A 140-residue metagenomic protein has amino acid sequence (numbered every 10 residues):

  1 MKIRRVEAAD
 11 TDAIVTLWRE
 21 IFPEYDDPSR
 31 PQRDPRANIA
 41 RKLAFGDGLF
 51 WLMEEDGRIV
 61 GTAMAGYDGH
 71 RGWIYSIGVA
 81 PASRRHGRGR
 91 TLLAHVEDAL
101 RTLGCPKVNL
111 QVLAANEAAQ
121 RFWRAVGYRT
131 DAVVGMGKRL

Functional and structural regions predicted by a protein language model:
K2-I14: A short beta-loop-alpha structural element at the N-terminal edge of CoA-dependent acyl/N-acetyltransferase catalytic
V15-R41: Conserved GNAT-fold acetyl-CoA-binding loop/helix
A40-L52, W73: A short helix-loop-beta-strand connector motif used in the catalytic cores of GNAT acetyltransferases and, in some
L52, R58-G66, W73-G78: Conserved beta-strand in the GNAT
I77-R84, V112: A short, internal acetyl-CoA/4′-phosphopantetheine-binding micro-motif in the GNAT/acyltransferase core
S83, G87-H95: Conserved acetyl-CoA pyrophosphate-binding loop and the N-cap/start of the following alpha-helix in GNAT-like
L93, L100-V112: Conserved GNAT acetyl-CoA-binding A-motif
L110-A119, G137-L140: Conserved beta-strand-loop-alpha-helix junction that forms the acyl-donor binding cleft
